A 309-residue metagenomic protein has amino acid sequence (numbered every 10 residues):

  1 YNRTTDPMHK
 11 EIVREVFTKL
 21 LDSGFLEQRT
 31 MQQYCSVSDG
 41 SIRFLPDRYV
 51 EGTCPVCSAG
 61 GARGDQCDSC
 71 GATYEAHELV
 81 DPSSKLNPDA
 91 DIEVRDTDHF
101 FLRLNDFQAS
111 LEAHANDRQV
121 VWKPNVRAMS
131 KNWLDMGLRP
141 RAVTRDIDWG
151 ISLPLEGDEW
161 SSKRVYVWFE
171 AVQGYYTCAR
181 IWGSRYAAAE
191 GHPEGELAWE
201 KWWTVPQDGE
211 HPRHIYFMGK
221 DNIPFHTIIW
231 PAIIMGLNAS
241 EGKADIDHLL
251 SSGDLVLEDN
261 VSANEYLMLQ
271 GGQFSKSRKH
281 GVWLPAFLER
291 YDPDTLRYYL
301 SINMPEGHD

Functional and structural regions predicted by a protein language model:
Y1-H114: N-terminal, positively charged nucleic-acid-binding surface of large information/translation enzymes
R3, E11-I12, C57, V80-D309: Structured secondary-structure scaffolds
